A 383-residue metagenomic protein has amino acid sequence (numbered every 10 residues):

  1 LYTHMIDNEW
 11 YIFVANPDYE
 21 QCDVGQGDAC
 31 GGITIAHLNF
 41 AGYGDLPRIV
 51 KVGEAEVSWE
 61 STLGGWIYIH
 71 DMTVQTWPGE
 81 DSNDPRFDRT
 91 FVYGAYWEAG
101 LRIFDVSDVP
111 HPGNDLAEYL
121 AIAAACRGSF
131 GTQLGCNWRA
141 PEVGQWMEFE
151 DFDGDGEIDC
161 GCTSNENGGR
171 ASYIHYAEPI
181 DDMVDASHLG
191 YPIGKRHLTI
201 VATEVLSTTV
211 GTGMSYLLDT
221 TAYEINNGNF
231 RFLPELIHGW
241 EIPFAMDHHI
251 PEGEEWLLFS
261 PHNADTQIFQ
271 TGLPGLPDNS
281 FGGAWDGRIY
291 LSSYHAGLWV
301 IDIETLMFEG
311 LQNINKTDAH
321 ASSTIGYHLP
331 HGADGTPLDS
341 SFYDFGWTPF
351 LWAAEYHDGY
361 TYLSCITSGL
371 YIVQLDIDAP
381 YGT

Functional and structural regions predicted by a protein language model:
L1-T383: Feature marking well-ordered beta-strand scaffolds used for ligand recognition
